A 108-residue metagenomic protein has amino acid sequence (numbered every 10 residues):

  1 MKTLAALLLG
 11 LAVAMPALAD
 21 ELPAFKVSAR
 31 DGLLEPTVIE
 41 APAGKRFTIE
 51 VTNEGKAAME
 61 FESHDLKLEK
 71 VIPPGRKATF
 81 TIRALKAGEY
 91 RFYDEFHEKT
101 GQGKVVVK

Functional and structural regions predicted by a protein language model:
M1-A6: Positively charged n-region of N-terminal signal peptides that target proteins for export
A14-P16: N-terminal signal peptide c-region/cleavage motif recognized by signal peptidases
D20-R46: N-terminal edge beta-strand
P23-K26, P73-K108: Extracellular/periplasmic metallocenter environments
T37-I39, K67-V71, T81: Beta-strand-rich interaction surfaces with strong enrichment in secreted/lumenal proteins
F47, A57-M59, G101-G103: Short beta-strand/loop motifs in extracellular/secreted proteins, especially within beta-sandwich accessory domains
V51-N53: Asparagine-centered strand-capping/turn motif at beta-strand->loop junctions
K56-P74: Histidine- and aromatic-enriched segments that form or immediately flank copper-ligand environments
